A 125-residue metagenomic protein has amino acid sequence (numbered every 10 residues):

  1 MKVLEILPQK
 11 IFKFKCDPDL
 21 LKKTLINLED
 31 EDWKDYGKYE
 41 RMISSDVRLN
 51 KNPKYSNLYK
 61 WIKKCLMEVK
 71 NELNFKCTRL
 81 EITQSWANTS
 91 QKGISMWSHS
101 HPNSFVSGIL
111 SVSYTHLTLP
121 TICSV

Functional and structural regions predicted by a protein language model:
M1-T78, S95: Non-heme Fe(II)/2-oxoglutarate
L49, P102-S104, L119: Intrinsic structural disorder/low-complexity segments
Y59-Y114: Conserved double-stranded beta-helix
T115-T121: Conserved small/polar residues in nucleotide/adenosyl-binding loops
